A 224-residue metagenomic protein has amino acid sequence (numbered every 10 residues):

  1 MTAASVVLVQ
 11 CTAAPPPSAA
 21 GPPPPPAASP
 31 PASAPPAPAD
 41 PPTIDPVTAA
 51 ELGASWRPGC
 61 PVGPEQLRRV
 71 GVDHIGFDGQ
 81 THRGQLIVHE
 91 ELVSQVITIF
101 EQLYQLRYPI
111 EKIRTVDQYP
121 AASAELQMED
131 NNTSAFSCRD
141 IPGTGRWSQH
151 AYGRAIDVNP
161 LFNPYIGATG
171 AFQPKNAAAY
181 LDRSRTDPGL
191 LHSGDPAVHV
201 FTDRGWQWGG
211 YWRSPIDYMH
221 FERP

Functional and structural regions predicted by a protein language model:
M1, S5-W56: N-terminal low-complexity, Pro/Thr-rich disordered segments that flank secretion/membrane-targeting signals
Q10-T12, G59-P61, S137: Sequence contexts marking disulfide-bonded cysteines in secreted/extracellular proteins
P31-D40, G59-G63, L92-V93, G194 (+3 more regions): Post-signal peptide N-terminal regions of Sec-secreted extracellular proteins
E51-P58, T81-E90, V96, C138-T144: N-terminal post-signal-peptidase region of extra-cytosolic proteins
V62-M128: Active-site acidic/histidine clusters and adjacent loop/turn architecture that either coordinate catalytic ions
R114-Y152, Y165: Active-site-adjacent loop/helix surface patches within enzyme catalytic domains that shape the substrate-binding cleft
D140-W147, Y152-P224: Catalytic cores and adjacent binding grooves of peptidoglycan-active enzymes
